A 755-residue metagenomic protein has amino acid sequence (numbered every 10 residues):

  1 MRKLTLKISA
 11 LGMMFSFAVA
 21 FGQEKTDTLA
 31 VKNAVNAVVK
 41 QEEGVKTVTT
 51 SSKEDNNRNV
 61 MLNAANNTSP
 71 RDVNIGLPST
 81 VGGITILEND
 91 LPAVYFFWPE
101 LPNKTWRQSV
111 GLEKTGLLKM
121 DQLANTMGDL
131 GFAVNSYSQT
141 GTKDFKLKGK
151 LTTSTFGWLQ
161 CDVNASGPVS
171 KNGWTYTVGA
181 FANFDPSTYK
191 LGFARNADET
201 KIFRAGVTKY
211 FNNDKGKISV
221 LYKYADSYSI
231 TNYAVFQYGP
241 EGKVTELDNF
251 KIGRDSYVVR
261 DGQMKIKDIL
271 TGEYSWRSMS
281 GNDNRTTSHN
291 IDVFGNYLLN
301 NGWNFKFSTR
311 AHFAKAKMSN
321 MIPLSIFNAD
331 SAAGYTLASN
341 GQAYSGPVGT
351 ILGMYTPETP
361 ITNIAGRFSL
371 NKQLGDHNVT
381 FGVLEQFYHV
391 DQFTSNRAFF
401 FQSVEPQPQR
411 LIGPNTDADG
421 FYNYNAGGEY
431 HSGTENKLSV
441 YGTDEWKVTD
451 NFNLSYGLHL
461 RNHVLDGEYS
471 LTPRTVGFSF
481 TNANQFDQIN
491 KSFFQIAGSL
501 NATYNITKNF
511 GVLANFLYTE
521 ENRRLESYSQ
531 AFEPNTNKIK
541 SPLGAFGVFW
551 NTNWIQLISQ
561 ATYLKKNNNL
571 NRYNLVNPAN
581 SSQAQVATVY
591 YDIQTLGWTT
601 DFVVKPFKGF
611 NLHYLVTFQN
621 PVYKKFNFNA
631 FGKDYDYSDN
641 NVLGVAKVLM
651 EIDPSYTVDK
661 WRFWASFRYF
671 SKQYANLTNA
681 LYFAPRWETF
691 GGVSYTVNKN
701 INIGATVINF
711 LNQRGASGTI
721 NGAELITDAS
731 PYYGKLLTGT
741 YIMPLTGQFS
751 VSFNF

Functional and structural regions predicted by a protein language model:
A30-E42, K46-M120: Periplasmic plug
V94-Y95, K104-K146, N754: A beta-strand signature from Gram-negative outer-membrane beta-barrel systems, especially the internal plug domain
T153-D185, Y189-Y257, V293-F294: Transmembrane beta-barrel wall of Gram-negative outer-membrane proteins
K217-D292, K317-Y355, P408-N425: Acidic/polar loop-and-plug regions of large Gram-negative outer-membrane beta-barrel proteins
T286-K317, A343-R474, A497-N515, W550-N551 (+3 more regions): Face-selective signature of the C-terminal outer-membrane beta-barrel domain
T286-S288, E429, G433, Q488-F493 (+5 more regions): Outer-membrane beta-barrel signature, preferentially recognizing the C-terminal barrel domain of Gram-negative
Q556, Y563-L570, S582-L677, K699-N700 (+2 more regions): Gram-negative outer-membrane beta-barrel transporters
R668-Y674, Y695-F755: C-terminal beta-signal and adjacent terminal beta-strands/loops of Gram-negative outer-membrane beta-barrel proteins
